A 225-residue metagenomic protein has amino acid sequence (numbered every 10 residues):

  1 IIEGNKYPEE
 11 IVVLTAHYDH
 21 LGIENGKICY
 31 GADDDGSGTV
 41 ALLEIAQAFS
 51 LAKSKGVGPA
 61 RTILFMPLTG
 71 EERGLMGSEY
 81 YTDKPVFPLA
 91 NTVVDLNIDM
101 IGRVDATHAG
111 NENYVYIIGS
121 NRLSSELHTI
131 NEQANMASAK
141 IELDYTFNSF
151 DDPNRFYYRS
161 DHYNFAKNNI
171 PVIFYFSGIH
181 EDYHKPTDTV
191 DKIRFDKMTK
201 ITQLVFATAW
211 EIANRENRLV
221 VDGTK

Functional and structural regions predicted by a protein language model:
I1-L21: Acidic/His- and Gly-rich active-site-bordering loop/insert found across diverse amide/peptide-bond hydrolases
Y7, L68-F174: Metal-dependent peptidase/peptidase-like ectodomains
E10-V12, E24-K27, L75-E79, T107-A109 (+1 more regions): Short, solvent-exposed loop/turn and secondary-structure capping segments
L14-H20, E24-G74, V205: Alpha-helical metal-binding/catalytic segments enriched in His/Glu/Asp
N25-D35, P67, N113-N121, F150-R155 (+1 more regions): Second-shell loop/turn segments in exported
A32-V40, E72-M76, N121-S125, R159 (+1 more regions): Soluble non-cytosolic domains of exported or imported proteins
V40, Q47, F176-K225: His/Asp/Glu-rich mid-to-C-terminal helical/loop segments that flank catalytic regions of hydrolases
E44-S54, D83-F87, E132-A139, K167 (+1 more regions): Sec-exported extracytoplasmic/periplasmic mature domains
